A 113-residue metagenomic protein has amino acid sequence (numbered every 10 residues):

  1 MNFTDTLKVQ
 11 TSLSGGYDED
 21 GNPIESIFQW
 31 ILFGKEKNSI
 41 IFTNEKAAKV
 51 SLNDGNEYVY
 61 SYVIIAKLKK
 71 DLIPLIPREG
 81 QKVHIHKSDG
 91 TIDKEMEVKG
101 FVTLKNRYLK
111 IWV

Functional and structural regions predicted by a protein language model:
M1-I31: Active-site-proximal polar cores
I24-V113: Short, conserved turn/kink motifs that form compact alpha/beta structural patches or helix kinks used as
